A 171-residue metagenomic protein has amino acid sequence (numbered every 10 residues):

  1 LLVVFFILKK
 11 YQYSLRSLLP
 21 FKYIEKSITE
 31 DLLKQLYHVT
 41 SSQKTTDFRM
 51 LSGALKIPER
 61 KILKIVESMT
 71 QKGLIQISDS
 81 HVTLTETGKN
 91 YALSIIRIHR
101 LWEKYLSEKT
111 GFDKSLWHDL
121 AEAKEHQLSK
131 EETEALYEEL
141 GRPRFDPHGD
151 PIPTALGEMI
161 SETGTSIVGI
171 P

Functional and structural regions predicted by a protein language model:
L2-K34, T133-G157: Membrane-interfacial segments at transmembrane helix termini in multi-pass membrane proteins
Q35-V39: Short amphipathic alpha-helical elements of helix-turn-helix/winged-helix folds
S42-L55, S80: Short acidic, hydrophobic short linear motifs in intrinsically disordered regions
L55-Q71: Short amphipathic alpha-helical interaction segments
T70-S80: A short, conserved structural fragment
S80-I98: Basic, amphipathic "hinge/linker" alpha-helix immediately C-terminal to the N-terminal HTH DNA-binding motif
F112-I170: Exposed, interaction-prone assembly regions rather than primary DNA-binding/catalytic cores
